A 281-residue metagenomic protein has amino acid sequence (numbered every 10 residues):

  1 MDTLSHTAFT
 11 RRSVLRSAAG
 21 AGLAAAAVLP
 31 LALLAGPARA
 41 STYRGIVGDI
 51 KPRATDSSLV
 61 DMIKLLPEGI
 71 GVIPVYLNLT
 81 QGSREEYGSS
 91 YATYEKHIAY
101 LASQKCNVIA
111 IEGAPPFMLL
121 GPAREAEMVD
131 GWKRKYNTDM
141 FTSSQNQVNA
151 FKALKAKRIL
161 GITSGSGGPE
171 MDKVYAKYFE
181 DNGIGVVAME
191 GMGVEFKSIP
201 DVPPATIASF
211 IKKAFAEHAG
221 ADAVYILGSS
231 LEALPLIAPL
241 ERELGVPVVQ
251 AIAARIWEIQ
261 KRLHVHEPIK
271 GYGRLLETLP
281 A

Functional and structural regions predicted by a protein language model:
M1-S13, A24-A32: N-terminal secretory signal peptides
A35-A40: Boundary at the C-terminal end of the N-terminal hydrophobic targeting segment
S41-K96, P169-M171, Y175-P203: N-terminal glycine-rich anion-binding loop in soluble enzyme alpha/beta folds
N107-E112, L160-T163, A221-G228: Periplasmic-binding protein-like
F117-Y136: Glycine/small-residue-rich loop that forms an oxyanion/phosphate-binding "nest" at active or ligand-binding sites
W132-K133, T138-E195, E277: Conserved beta-alpha
A205-E243, R255-I256: Hydrophobic alpha-helical
V248-H266: Short, flexible loop segments at boundaries between secondary-structure elements
